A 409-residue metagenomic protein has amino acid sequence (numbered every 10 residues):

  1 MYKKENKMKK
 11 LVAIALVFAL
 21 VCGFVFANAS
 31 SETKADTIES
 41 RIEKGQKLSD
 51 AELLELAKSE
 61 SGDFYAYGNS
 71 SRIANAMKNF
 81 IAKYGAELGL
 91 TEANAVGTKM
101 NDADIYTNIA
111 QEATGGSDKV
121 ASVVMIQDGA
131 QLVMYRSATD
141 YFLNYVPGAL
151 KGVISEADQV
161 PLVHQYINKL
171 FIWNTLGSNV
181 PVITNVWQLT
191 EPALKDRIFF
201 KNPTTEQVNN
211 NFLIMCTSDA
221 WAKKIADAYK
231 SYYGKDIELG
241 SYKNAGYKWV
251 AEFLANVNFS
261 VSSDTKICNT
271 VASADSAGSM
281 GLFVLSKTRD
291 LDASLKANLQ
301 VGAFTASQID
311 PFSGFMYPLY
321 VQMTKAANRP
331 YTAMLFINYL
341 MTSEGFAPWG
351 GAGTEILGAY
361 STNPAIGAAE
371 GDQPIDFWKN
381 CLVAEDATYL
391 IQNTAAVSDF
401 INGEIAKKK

Functional and structural regions predicted by a protein language model:
M1-S61, K407-K409: Short, low-complexity disordered leader/linker segments with a strong preference for bacterial N-terminal type II
K34-R41, Q46, D50-A51, F377-K409: Conserved C-terminal helix/tail region of periplasmic/extracytoplasmic solute-binding proteins
K47-S59, S70-E92, A293: Short, polar/charged alpha-helical segment
K58-S59, G115-K119, L162-Y166, E191-A193 (+5 more regions): Extracellular/periplasmic catalytic domains that process cell-envelope and extracellular macromolecules
E60-F64, L90-E92, D118-S122, L194-I198 (+4 more regions): Loop/turn elements at helix/coil->beta-strand transitions in domains of secreted/extracellular proteins
F64-A82, A95-A110, D118-C268: Extracytoplasmic ligand-binding site segments that recognize negatively charged/polar headgroups
N256-A326, P364-A369: Extracytoplasmic/periplasmic substrate-binding proteins
F315, L319-T388: Mature extracytoplasmic/periplasmic domains
